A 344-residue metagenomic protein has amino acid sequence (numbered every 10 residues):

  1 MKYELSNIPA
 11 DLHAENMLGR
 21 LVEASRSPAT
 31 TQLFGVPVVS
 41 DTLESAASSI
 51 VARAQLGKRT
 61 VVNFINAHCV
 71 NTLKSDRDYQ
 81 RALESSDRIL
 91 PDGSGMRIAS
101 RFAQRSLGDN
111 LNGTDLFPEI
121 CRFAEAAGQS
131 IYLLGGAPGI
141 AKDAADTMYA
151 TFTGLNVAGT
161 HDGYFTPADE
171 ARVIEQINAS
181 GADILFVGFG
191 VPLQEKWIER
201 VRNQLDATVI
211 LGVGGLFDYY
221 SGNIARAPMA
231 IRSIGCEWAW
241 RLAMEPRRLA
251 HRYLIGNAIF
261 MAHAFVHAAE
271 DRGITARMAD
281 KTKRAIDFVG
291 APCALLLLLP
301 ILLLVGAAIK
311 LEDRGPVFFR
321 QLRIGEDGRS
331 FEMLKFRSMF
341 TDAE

Functional and structural regions predicted by a protein language model:
M1, G128, E195-K196, R200-L296: N-terminal hydrophobic signal-anchor/signal peptide
K2-D115: N-terminal nucleotide/polyanion-binding subdomain common to many enzyme families
V62-F64, L90, I184-G188, L211: Structural motif
N66-V70, M96, F189-Q194, L216-F217: Short glycine-rich anion-binding loops that position phosphate/pyrophosphate groups of nucleotides and phosphorylated
D87, A158, D183, T208: Conserved acidic residues
R97-Q176, S180: Conserved beta-alpha
I177-V191, A207: Proline-aspartate-enriched helix->loop->beta-strand connector
G273-A343: A hydrophobic, helix-centered structural microdomain
